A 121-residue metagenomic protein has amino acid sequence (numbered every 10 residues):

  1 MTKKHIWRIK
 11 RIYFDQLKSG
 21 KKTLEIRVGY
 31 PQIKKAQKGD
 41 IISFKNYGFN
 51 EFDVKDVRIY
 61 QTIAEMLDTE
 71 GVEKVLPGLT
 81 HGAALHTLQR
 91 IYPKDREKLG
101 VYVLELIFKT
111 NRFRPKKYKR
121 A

Functional and structural regions predicted by a protein language model:
M1-A36: Compositionally biased, charged N-terminal/linker segments
K3-H5, D15, L99-K109, K116-A121: Ribonuclease/tRNase effector modules and their secretory precursors
G29-P31, N46-E51: Short, charged beta-turn/beta-strand-edge "cap" motif at the junction between a beta-strand and an adjacent loop
N50-I59: Short beta-strand-centered aromatic/proline hotspots
R58-V75: Short, solvent-exposed secondary-structure boundary/capping segments
G71-R114: Glycine- and charge-enriched low-complexity intrinsically disordered segments
